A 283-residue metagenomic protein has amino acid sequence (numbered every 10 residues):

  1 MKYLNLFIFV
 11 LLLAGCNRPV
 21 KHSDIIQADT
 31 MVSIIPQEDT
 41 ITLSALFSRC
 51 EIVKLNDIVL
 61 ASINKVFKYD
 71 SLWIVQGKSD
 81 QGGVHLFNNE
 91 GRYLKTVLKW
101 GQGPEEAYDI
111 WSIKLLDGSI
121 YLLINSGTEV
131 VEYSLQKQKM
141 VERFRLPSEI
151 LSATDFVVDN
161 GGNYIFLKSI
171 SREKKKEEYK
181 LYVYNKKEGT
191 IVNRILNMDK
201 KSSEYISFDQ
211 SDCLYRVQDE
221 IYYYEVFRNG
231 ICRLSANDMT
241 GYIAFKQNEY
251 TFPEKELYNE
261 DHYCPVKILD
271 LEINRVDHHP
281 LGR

Functional and structural regions predicted by a protein language model:
L13-G15: C-terminal motif of bacterial Sec signal peptides marking the signal peptidase cleavage site
P36-S62: A short helix->beta-strand "capping" segment at the edge of beta-propeller domains
D57-S62, G83, F87, R92-G118 (+2 more regions): Blade-loop segments of beta-propeller domains
A61-K65, A107-S112, I150-V158, E204-C213 (+1 more regions): Repeated scaffold domains used in trafficking and secretory/extracellular systems, primarily beta-propellers
K68-D70, L115-G118, V158-G161, R216-Q218: Residue-level detector of Asp-centered blade-edge/turn motifs that repeat once per structural unit in beta-propeller
Q81-H85, G127-V131, E173-Y182, R228-C232: Structural motif
N88-R92, S134-Q138, N185-G189, L234-D238: Short loop/turn segments that connect beta-strands within beta-propeller blades
I124-E178, N193-S203: Asp-box/WD-like beta-propeller blade repeats and closely related beta-sheet repeat scaffolds
